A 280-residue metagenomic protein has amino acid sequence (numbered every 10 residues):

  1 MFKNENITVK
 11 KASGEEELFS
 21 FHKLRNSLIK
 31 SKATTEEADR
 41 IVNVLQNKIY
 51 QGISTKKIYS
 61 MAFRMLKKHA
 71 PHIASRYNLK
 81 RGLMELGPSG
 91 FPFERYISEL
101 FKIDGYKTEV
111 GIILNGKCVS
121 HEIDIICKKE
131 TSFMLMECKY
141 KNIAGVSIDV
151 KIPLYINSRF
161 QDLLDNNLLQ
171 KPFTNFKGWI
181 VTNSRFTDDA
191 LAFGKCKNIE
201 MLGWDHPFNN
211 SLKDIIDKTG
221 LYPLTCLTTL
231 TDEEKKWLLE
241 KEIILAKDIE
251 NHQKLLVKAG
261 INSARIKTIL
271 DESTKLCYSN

Functional and structural regions predicted by a protein language model:
M1-L86: Long, C-terminal-biased catalytic regions of enzyme "large/alpha" subunits
F19-K23, R95, D232: A generic alpha-helix surface/boundary motif
K32-T35, A62, L66-Y222, L239-E242: Intrinsically disordered, low-complexity Ser/Thr/Pro/Gly-rich regulatory segments
D39, F91, T229-D232: Amphipathic alpha-helical repeat elements characteristic of tetratricopeptide repeat
R40, I113, H206, E250-N251: Proline- and acidic/polar-enriched loop/turn elements at helix boundaries
Y96, L100, D217-N280: C-terminal extensions
